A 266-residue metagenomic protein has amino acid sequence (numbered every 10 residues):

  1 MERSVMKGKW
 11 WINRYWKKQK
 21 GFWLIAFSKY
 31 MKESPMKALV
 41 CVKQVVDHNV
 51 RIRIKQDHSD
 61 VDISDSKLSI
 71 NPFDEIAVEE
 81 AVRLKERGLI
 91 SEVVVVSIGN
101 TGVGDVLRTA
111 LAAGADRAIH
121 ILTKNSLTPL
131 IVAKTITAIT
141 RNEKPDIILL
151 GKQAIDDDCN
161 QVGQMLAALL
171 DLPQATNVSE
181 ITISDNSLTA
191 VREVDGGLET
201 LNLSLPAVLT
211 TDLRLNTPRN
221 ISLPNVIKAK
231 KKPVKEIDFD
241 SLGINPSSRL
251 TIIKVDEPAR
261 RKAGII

Functional and structural regions predicted by a protein language model:
M1-E2, M6, I12: Cationic, amphipathic, low-complexity alpha-helical segments enriched in hydrophobics plus arginine/proline
R3, K20-P35: Short, Lys/Arg-enriched N-terminal segments with co-localized hydrophobic residues within the first ~10-30 amino acids
M6-K9, Q19, M31, K262: Intrinsically disordered, low-complexity segments enriched in small/polar residues
W10-W11, W16, W23: Tryptophan (W) side chains
M31-I266: N-terminal glycine-rich FAD/FM-binding segment characteristic of electron-transfer flavoproteins
